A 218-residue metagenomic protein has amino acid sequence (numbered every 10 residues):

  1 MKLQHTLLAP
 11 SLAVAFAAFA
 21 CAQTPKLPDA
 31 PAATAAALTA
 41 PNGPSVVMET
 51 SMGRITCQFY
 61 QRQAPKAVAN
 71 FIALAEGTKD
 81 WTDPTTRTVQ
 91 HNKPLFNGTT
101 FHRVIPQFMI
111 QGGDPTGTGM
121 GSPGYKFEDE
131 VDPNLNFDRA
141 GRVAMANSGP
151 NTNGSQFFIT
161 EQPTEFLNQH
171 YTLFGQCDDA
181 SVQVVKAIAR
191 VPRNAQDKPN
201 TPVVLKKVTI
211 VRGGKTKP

Functional and structural regions predicted by a protein language model:
L3, L7-L8, F19-P218: Cyclophilin-like peptidyl-prolyl cis-trans isomerases
A15-A17: N-terminal signal peptide c-region/cleavage motif recognized by signal peptidases
